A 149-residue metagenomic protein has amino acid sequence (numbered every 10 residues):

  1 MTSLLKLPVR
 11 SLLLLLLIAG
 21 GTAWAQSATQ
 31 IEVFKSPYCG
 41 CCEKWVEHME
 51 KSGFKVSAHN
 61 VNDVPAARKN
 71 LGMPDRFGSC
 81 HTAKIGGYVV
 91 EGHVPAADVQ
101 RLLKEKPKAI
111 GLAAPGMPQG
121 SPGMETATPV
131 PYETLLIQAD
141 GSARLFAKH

Functional and structural regions predicted by a protein language model:
T2-L12: Bacterial N-terminal signal peptides that target proteins for export
I18-A25: N-terminal signal peptide c-region/cleavage motif recognized by signal peptidases
A25-S52: Local sequence-structure signature of Cys/Sec-based thiol-disulfide redox active-site neighborhoods
Q30-I31, F54-K55, G86-V89: Short active-site oxyanion
S36-E43, A58-N62, V90-H93: Soluble non-cytosolic domains of exported or imported proteins
V46-A66: Conserved helix-turn-beta segment immediately C-terminal to the redox Cys motif in thioredoxin-like folds
N70-H149: Thiol/selenol-based redox catalytic cores and closely related redox-interacting motifs
